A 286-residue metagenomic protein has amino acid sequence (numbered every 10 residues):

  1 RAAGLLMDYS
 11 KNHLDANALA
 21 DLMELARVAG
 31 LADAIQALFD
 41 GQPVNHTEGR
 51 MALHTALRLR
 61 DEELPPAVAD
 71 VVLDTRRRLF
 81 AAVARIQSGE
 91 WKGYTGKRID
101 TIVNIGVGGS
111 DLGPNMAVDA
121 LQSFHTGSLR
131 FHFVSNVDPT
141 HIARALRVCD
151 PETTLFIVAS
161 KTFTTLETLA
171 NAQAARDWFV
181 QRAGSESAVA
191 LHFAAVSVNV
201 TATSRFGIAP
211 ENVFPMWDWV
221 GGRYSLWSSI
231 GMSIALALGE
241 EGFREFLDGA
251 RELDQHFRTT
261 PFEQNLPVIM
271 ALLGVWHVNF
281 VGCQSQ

Functional and structural regions predicted by a protein language model:
R1-T95: Extended, charge-enriched "interface" segments that sit outside catalytic cores
N12, V103-G113, K161-L169, V200-A202 (+2 more regions): Gly/Ser/Thr-rich loops at beta-strand to alpha-helix junctions that form or flank small-molecule/cofactor-binding
A82-I99, A145-T154, L273-G282: Glycine-rich phosphate/diphosphate-binding loops that line cofactor/substrate pockets in enzymes
R98-E152, Q286: Anionic-ligand anchoring segments at beta-strand to alpha-helix junctions in alpha/beta enzyme folds, i.e., glycine
V103, H132, L155-I157, A194-V196 (+1 more regions): Hydrophobic/aromatic beta-strand patches that form the interior of the parallel beta-sheet core in alpha/beta enzyme
G113, A117, H141-A145, F156-V180 (+2 more regions): Extended, hydrophobic alpha-helical segments in both membrane/secreted and soluble proteins
N171, W178-Q286: Active-site phosphate/pyrophosphate-binding segments
